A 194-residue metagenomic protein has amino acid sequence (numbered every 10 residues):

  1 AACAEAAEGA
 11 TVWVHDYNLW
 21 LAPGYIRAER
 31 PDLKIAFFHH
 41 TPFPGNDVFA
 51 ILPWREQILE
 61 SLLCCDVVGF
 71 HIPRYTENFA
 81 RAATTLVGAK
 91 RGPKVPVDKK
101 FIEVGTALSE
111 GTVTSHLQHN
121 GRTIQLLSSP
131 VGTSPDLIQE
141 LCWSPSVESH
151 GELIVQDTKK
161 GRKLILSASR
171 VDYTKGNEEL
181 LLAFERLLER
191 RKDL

Functional and structural regions predicted by a protein language model:
A1-L194: Catalytic cores of carbohydrate-active enzymes across secretory and cytosolic contexts
